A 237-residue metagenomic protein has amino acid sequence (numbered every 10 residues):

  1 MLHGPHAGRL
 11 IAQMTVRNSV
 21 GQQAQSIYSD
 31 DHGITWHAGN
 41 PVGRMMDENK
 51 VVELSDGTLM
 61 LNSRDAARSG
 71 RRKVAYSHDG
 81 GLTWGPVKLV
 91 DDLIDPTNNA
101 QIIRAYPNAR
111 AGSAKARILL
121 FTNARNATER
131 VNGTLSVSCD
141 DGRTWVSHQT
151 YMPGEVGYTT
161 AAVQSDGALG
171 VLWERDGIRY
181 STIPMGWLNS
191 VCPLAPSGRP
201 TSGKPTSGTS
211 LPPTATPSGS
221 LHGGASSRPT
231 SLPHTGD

Functional and structural regions predicted by a protein language model:
M1-P200: Asp-box/BNR beta-propeller blade signature and adjacent active/binding-site loops in extracellular glycan-interacting
S197, S202, S207-S210, S218 (+2 more regions): Ser/Thr/Pro-rich low-complexity tandem-repeat tracts
